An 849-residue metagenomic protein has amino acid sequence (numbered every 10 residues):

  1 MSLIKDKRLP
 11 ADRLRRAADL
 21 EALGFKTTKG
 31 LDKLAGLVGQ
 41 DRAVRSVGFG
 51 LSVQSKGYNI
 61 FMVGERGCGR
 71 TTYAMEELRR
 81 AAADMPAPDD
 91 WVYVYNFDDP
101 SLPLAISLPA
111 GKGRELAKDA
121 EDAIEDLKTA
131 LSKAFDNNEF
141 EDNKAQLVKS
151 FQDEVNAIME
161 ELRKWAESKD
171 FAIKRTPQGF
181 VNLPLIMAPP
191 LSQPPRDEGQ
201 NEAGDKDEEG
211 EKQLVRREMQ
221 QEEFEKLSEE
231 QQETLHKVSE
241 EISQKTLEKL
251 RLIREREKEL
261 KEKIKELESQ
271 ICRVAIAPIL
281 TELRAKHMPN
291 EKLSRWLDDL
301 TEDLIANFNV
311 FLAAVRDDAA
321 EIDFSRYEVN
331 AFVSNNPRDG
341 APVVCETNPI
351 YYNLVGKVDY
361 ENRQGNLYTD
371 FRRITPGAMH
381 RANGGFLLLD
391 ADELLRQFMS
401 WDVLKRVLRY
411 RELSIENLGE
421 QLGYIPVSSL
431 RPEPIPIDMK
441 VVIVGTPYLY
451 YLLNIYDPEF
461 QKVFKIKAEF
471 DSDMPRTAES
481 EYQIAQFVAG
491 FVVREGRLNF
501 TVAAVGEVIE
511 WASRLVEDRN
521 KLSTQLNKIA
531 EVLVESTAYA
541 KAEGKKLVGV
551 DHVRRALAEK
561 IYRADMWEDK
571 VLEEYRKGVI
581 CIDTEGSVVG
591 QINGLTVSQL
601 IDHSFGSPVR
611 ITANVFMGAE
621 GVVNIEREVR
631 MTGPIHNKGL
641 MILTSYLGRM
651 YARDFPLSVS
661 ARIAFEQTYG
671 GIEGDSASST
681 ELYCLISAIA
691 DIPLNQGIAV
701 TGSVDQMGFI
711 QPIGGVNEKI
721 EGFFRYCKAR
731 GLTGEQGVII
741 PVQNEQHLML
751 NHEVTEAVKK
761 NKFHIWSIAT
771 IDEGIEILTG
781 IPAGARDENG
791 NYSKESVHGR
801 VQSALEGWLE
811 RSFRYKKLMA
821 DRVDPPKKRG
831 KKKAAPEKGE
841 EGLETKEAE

Functional and structural regions predicted by a protein language model:
S2-P195, G199-N454, E459, K465-T477 (+7 more regions): Conserved ASCE/P-loop NTPase catalytic core
D370, P376-M379, G385-F398, D402-L404 (+3 more regions): Peripheral, non-AAA+ core regions of ATP-driven protein-machinery
